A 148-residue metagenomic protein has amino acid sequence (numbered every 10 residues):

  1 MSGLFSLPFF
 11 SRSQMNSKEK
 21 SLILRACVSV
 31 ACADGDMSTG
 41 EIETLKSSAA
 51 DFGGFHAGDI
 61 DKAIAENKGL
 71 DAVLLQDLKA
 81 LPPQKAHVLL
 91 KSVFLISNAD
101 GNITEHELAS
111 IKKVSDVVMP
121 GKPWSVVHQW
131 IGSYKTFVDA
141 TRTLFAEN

Functional and structural regions predicted by a protein language model:
M1-N148: Small-residue-enriched hydrophobic alpha-helices in membranes
